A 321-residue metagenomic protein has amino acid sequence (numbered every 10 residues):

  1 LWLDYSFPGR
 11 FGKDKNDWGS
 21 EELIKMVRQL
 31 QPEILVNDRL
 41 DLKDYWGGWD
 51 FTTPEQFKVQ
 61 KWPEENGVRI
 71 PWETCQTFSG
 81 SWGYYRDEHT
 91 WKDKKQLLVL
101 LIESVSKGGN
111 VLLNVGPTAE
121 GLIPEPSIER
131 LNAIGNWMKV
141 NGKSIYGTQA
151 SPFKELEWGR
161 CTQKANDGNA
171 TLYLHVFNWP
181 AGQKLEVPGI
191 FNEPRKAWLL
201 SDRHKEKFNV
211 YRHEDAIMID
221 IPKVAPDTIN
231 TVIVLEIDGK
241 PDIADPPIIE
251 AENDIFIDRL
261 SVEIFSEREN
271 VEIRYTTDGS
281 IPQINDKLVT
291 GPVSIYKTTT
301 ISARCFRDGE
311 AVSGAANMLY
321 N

Functional and structural regions predicted by a protein language model:
W2-I248: Mature catalytic domains of secreted/periplasmic carbohydrate-active enzymes
G239-N321: Short, compositionally stereotyped local motifs that mark structural "simplifiers"
